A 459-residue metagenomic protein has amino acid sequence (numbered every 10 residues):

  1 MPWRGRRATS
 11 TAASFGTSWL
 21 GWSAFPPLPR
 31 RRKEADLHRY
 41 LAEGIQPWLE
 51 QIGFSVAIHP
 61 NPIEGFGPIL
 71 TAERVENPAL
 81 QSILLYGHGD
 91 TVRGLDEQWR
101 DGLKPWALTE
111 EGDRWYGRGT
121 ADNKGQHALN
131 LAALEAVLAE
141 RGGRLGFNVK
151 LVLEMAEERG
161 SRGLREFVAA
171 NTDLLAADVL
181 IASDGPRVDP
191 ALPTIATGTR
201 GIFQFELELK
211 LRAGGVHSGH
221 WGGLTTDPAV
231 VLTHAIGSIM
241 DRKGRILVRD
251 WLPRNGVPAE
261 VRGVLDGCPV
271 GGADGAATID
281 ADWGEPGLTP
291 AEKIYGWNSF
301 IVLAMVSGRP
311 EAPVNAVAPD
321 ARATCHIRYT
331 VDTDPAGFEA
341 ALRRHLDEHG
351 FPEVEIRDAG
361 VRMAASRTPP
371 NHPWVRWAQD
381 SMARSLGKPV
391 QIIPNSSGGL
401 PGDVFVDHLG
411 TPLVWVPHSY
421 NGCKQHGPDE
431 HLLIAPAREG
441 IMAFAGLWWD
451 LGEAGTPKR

Functional and structural regions predicted by a protein language model:
M1-D96, D320-R322, G337-E339, E439: N-terminal helical capping/dimerization or prosegment-like subdomains of hydrolases acting on amide or phosphate bonds
A24, E50, A139, G143 (+8 more regions): Generic secondary-structure signature for well-ordered alpha-helical cores
F54, P78-L80, V92, D189-P190 (+5 more regions): An extended, acidic, His-containing surface patch that forms the Zn2+-binding/catalytic region of metallohydrolases
L80-K150, E439: Active-site metal-coordination/substrate-binding segment of hydrolases, especially metallo-dependent peptidases
W99-R100, G142-G143, A196-I202, I294 (+2 more regions): Short glycine/proline-enriched loop/turn "hinge" motifs that connect secondary-structure elements and lie
G143-D227: Histidine/acidic-residue-rich, glycine-tolerant segments that coordinate divalent metal ions
E166, G222-K243: A short core secondary-structure module
